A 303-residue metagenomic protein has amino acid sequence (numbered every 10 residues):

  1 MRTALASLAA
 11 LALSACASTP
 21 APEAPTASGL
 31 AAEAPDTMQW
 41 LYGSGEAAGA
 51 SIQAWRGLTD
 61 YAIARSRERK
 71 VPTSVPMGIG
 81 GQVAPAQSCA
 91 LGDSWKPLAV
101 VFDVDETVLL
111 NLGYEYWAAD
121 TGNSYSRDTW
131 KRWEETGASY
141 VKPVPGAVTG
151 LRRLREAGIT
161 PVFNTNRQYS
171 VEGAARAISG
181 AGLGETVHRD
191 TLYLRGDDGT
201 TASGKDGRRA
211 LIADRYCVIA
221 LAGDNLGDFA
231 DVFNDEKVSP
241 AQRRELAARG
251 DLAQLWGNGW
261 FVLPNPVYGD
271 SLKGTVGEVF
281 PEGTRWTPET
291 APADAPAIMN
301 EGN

Functional and structural regions predicted by a protein language model:
A4-S14: Bacterial N-terminal signal peptides
C16-F102, G277-N303: Non-catalytic pre-domain segments flanking phosphatase-related domains
E23, R56, V171-N303: C-terminal cap/substrate-recognition subdomain and adjoining C-terminal extension of metal-dependent phosphatase-like
Q39-G49, W133-Y140, V162-N166, D197-D198: Second-shell loop/turn segments in exported
I63, R67, G113-Y114, R152-T160 (+2 more regions): Sec-exported extracytoplasmic/periplasmic mature domains
S94-A99, V108-K142, E156, R244: Active-site neighborhood of HAD-like aspartate-dependent phosphohydrolases
A99-D103, L109-N111, T160-T165, T191-L194 (+2 more regions): Structural recognition of the beta-strand scaffold that forms the well-ordered cores of secreted hydrolase catalytic
E106, A147-S179, D224: Substrate-recognition element of Asp-dependent hydrolases with the DxDx(T/V) motif
